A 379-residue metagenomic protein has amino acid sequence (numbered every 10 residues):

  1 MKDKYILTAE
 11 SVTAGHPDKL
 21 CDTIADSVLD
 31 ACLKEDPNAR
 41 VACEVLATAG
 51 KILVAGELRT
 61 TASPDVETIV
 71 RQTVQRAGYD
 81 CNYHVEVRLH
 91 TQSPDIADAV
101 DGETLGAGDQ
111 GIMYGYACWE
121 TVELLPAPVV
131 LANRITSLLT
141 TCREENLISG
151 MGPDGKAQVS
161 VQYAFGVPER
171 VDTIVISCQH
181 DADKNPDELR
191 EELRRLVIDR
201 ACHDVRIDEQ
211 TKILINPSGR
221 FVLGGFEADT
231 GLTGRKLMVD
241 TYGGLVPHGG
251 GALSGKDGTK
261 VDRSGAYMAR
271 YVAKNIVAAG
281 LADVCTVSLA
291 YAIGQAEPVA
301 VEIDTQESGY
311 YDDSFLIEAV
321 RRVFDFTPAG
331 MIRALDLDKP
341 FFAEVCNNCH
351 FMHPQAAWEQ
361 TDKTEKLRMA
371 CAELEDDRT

Functional and structural regions predicted by a protein language model:
M1-R40, A47, A370-L374: N-terminal, positively charged regions that mediate nucleic acid binding
T8, G50, T68, Q72-Q75 (+3 more regions): Glycine-rich, mobile lid/loop segments that gate access to catalytic sites or pores
V12, H16-C21, G106-T121, V222-V246 (+2 more regions): Conserved phosphate/anionic-ligand binding catalytic regions in large, soluble enzymes, centered on
A14-L33, E120-S137, D257-G280: Alpha-helical support elements that line or immediately flank enzyme active sites and cofactor-binding pockets
V41-C43, G155-V161, T211-I215, L281-A292: A short glycine-rich, hydrophobically flanked beta-strand micro-motif that places a catalytic Asp/Glu for divalent metal
A42-T60, I293-E297: Short, charge-patterned binding micro-sites
T48, V284, Y291-T379: Internal helix-turn-beta structural module
K184-V277: Glycine-rich anion/phosphate-binding loop at the beta-strand->alpha-helix junction
